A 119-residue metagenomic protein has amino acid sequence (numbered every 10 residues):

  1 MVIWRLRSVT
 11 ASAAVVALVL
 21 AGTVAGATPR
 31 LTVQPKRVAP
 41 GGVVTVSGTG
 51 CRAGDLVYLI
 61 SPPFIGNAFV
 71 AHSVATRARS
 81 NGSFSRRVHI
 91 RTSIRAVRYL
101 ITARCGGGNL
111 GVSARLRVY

Functional and structural regions predicted by a protein language model:
V2-Y119: Extracytoplasmic/secretory-pathway segments with low complexity and glycosylation-like composition
